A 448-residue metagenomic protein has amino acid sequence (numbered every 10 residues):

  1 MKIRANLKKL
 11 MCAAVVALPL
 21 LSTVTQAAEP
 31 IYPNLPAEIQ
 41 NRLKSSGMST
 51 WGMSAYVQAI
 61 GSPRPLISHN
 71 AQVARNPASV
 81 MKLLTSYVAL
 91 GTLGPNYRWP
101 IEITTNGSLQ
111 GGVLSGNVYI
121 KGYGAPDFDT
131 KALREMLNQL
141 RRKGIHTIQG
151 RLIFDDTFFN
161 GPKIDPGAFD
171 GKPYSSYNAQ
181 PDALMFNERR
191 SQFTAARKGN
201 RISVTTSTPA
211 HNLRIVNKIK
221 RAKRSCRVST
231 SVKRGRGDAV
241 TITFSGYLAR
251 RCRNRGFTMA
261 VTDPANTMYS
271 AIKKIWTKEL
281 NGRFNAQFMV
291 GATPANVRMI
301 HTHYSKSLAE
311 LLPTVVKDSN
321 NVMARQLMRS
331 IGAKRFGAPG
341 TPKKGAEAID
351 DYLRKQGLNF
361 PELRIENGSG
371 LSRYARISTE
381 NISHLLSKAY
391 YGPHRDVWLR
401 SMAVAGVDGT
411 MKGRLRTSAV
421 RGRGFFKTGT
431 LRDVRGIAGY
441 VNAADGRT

Functional and structural regions predicted by a protein language model:
K2-C12: Bacterial N-terminal signal peptides that target proteins for export
C12-S22: Bacterial N-terminal signal peptides
T23-A27: Sec/Tat signal peptide C-region and signal peptidase I cleavage site
A28-L43, T92-F360, D445: Conserved serine DD-peptidase/penicillin-binding transpeptidase domain and beta-lactam-recognizing active-site
K44-H69: A short, well-structured edge-of-sheet supersecondary motif
P63, K82-A89, L152, L184 (+4 more regions): Residue-level preference for non-acidic, small/hydrophobic
P65-H69, D129, M328-T448: Small-residue-rich helix-loop
S68-V88, T92: Short active-site loop at a secondary-structure junction that contains or immediately precedes the catalytic residue(s)
